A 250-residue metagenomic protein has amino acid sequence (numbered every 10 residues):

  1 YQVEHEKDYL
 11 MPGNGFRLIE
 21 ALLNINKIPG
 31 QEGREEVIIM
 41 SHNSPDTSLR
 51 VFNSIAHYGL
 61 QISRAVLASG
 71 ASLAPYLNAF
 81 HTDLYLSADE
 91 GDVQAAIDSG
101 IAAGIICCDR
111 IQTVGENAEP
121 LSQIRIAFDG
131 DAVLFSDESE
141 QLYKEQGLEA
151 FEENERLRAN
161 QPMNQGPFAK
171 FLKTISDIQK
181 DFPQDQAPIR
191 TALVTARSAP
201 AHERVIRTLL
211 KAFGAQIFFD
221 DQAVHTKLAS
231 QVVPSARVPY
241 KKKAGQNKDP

Functional and structural regions predicted by a protein language model:
Y1-A71, P120-L121, D129-A212: Alpha-helical substrate-recognition element adjacent to the catalytic core
N26, G59, H81, G100-A102 (+3 more regions): Glycine-centered loop/turn motif at secondary-structure junctions
M40-H42, L86-D89, V194-R197, F219-Q222: Short His-Asn-centered micro-motif
L49, P75, Q94, E203 (+1 more regions): Alpha-helical elements of the RecA-like P-loop NTPase motor core of helicases
I55, Q61-R110: Extended, hydrophobic interaction surfaces within ordered domains
D92-I126, G130-L157, L210-P250: Asp-based, Mg2+/Mn2+-dependent phosphohydrolase catalytic module
